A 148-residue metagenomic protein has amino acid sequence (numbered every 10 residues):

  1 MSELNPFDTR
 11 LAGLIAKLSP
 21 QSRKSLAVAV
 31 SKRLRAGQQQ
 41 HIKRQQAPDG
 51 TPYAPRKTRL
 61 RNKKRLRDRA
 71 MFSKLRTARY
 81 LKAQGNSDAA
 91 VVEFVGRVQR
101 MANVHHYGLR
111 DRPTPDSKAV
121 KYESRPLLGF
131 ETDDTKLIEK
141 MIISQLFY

Functional and structural regions predicted by a protein language model:
M1-Y148: Short, Lys/Arg-rich flexible segments
